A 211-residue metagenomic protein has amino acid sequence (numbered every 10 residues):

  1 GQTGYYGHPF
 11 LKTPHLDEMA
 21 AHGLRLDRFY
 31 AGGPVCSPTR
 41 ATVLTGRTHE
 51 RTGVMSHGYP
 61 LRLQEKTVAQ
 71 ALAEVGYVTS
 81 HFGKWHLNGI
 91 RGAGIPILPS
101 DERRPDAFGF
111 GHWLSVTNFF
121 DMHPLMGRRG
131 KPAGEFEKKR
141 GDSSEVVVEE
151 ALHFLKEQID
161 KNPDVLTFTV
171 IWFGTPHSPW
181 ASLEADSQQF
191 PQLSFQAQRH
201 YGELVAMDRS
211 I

Functional and structural regions predicted by a protein language model:
G1-I211: Formylglycine-dependent sulfatase
